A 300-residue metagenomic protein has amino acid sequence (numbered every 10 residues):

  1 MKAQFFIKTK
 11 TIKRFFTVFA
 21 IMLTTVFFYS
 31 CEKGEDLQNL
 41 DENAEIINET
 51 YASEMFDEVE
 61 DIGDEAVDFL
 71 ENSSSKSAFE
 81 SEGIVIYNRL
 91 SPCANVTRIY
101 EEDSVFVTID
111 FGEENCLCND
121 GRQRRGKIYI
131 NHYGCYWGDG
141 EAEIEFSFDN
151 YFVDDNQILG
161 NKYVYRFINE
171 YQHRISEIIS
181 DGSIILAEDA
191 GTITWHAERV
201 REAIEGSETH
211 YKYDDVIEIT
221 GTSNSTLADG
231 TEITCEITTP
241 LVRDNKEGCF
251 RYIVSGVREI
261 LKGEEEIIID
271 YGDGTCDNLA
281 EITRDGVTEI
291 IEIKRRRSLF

Functional and structural regions predicted by a protein language model:
M1-K13: N-terminal secretory signal peptides that target proteins for export/translocation
K13-I21: Sec-dependent signal peptide recognition, specifically the positively charged N-region followed immediately by
V26-S30: C-terminal motif of bacterial Sec signal peptides marking the signal peptidase cleavage site
E32-F300: Low-complexity, intrinsically disordered segments exposed to solvent
